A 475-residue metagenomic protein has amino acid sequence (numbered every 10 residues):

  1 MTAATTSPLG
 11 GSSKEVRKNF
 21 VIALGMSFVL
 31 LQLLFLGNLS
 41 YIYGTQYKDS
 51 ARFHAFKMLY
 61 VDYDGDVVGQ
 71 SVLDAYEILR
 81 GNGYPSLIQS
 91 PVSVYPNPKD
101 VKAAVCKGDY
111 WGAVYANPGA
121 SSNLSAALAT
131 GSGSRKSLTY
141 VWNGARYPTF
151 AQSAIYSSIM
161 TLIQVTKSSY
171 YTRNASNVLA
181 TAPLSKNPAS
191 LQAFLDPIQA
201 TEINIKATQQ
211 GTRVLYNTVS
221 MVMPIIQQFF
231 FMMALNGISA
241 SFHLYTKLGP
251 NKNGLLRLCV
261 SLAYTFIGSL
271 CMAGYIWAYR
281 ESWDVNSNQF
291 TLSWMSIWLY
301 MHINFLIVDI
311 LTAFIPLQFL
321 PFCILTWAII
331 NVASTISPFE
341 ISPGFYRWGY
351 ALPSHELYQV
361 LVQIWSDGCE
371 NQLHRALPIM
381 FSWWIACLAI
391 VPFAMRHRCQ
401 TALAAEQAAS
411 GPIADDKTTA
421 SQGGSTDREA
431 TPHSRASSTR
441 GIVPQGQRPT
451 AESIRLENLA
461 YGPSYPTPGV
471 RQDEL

Functional and structural regions predicted by a protein language model:
M1-G11, G344-P353: Short, membrane-interfacial amphipathic segments enriched in basic
T2-G211, A408-L475: Extracytoplasmic/periplasmic domains immediately adjacent to an N-terminal transmembrane anchor in multi-pass membrane
L9, L24, L30-L39, L59 (+33 more regions): Generic detector of leucine side chains in alpha-helical contexts
A145, S153-T161, S169, F194-Q199 (+8 more regions): Non-transmembrane, interaction-prone segments in cytosolic or luminal domains
Q210-F229, F242-A420: Membrane-spanning alpha-helical segments of multipass transporters and channels
F231-S239: Membrane-water interface of transmembrane alpha-helices
